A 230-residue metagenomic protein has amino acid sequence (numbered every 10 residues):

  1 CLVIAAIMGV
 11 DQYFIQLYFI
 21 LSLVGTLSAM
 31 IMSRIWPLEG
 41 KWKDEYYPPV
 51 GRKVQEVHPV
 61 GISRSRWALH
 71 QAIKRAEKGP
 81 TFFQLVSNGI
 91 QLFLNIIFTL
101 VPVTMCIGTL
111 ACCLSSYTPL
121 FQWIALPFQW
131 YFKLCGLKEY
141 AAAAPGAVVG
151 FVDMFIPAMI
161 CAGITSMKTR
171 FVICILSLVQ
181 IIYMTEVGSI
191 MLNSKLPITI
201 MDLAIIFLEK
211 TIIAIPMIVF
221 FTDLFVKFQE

Functional and structural regions predicted by a protein language model:
C1-I7, D11, I15-I31, M154-E230: C-terminal transmembrane helix pair
C1-L2, Y18-F19, Y46, I96 (+2 more regions): Structured catalytic/translocation cores of nucleotide/phosphate-coupled proteins
L23-S28, R66-H70, V101-T109: Hydrophobic mid-bilayer segments of alpha-helices in multi-pass membrane transport proteins, especially secondary
S28-I35, K43-Y46, H58-S65, V148-D153 (+2 more regions): Noncatalytic linker/hinge segments flanking ATPase motor cores
M32-P48, S116, V226-E230: Juxtamembrane/interface segments at transmembrane-helix termini
L38-L92: Intrinsically disordered, low-complexity non-transmembrane regions of multi-pass membrane transporters
G61-I62, L120, Y140, T199: General structural signal for secondary-structure boundaries
K74-T165: Transmembrane helical segments that form the transport core of multi-pass membrane transport proteins
